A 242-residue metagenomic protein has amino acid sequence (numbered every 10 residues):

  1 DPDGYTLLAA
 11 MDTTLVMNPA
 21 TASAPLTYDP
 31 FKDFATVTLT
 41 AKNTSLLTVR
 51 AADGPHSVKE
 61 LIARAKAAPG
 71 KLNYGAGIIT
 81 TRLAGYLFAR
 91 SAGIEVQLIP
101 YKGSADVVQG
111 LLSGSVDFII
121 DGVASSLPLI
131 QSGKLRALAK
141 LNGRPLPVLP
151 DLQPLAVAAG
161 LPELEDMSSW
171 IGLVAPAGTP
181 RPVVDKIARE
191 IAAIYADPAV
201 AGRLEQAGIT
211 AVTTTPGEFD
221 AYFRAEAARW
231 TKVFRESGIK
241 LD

Functional and structural regions predicted by a protein language model:
D1, S57, P100, G114-S115 (+6 more regions): Conserved functional loop/turn residues at catalytic and ligand-binding sites
D1-A9, A68-L72, I94, L112-D121 (+2 more regions): Alpha-to-beta junction loops
D1-D3, A65, L87-S91, A105-S115 (+2 more regions): Short helices/loops that flank or line small-molecule/ion binding pockets
D1-T6, P19-D106, L155-A156, G160 (+1 more regions): Hinge/capping helix and adjacent helix->loop/strand transition within the periplasmic-binding protein
A9-A10, Y101, I120-D121, K140 (+1 more regions): Short beta-strand and adjacent tight-turn residues that come in two discontinuous sequence segments and form the edges
T13-P25, R82, Y86-S91, D117-L152 (+1 more regions): A ligand-binding cleft/hinge motif common to bilobed small-molecule-binding domains
K59-I62, V108, L112, I120 (+5 more regions): Non-transmembrane alpha-helical segments in soluble domains of secreted/periplasmic/extracellular proteins
S91, R181-D242: An extracytoplasmic/periplasmic, membrane-proximal ligand-sensing/linker region
